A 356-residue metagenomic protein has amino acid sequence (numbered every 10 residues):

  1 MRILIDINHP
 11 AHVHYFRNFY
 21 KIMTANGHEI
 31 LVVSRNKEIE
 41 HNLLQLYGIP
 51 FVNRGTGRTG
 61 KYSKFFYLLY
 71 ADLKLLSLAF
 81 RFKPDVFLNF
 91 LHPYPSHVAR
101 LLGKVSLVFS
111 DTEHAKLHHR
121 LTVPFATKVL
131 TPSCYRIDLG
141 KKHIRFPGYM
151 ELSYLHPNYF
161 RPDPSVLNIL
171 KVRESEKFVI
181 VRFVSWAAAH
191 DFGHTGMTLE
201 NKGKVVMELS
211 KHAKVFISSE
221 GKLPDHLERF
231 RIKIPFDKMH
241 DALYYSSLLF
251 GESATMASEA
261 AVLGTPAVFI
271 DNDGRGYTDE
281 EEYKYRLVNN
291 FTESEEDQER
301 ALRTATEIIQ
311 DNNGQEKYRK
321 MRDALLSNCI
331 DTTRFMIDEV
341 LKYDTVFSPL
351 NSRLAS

Functional and structural regions predicted by a protein language model:
I7, T24-Y67: Conserved nucleotide-sugar phosphate-binding/catalytic loop shared by glycosyltransferases and other
K37, Y47-V52, T56-R58, V181 (+1 more regions): Catalytic donor nucleotide-activated moiety binding site of glycosyltransferases and closely related
A71-L75, G221-M256: Donor nucleotide-activated moiety binding/catalytic core segment of transferases that use nucleotide-activated donors
F87-P93, V98, V108, M239-E281: A donor-sugar binding/catalytic signature common to diverse glycosyltransferases and related nucleotide-sugar
L107-V108, K116-T131, L243: A conserved, positively charged/aromatic
A126-G196: A nucleotide-sugar donor-handling region in carbohydrate enzymes
V262-R322: Catalytic binding pocket for nucleotide-activated donors in carbohydrate/polymer assembly enzymes
I309-S356: C-terminal amphipathic helix plus adjacent low-complexity, charged tail appended to glycosyltransferase catalytic
